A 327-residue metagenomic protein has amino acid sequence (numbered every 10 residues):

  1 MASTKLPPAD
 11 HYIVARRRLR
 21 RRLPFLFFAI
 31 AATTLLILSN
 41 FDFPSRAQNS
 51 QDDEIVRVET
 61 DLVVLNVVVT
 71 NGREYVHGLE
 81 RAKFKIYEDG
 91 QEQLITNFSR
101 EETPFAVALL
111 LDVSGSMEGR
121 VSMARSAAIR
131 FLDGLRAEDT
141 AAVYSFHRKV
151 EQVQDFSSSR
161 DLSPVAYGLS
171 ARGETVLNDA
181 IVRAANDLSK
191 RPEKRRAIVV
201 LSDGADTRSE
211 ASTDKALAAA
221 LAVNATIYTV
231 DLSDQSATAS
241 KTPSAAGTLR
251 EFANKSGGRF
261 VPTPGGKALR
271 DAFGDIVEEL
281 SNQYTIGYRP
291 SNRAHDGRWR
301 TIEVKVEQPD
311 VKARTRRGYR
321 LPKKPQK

Functional and structural regions predicted by a protein language model:
M1-R22: N-terminal secretory signal peptides that target proteins for export/translocation
S3-T4, T33, E54, L132: Generic alpha-helical structural signal
L6, Y12, L26-A29, P44: Short, intrinsically disordered, low-complexity terminal segments
P7-H11, A31, D161, S244: Serine/threonine-rich low-complexity intrinsically disordered regions
L23, F27-A29, N97, A211: Residue-level recognition of conserved structural "scaffold" positions that shape functional pockets and channels
F27-N40: Bacterial N-terminal signal peptides
F43-K327: Scaffold/interface architecture of coatomer-like assemblies
